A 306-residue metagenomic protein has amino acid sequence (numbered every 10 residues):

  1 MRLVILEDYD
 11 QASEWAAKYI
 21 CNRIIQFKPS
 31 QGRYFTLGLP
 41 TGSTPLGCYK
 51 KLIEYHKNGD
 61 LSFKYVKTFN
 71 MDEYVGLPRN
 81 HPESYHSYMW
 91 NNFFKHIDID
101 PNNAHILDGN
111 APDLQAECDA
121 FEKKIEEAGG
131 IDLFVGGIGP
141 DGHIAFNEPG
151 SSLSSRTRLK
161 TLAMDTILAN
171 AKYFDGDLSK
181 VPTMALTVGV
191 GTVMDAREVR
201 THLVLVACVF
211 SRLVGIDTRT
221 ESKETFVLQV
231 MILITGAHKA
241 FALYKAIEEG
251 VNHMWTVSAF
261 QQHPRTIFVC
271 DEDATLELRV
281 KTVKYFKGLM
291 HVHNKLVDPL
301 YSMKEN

Functional and structural regions predicted by a protein language model:
M1-T36, E54, Q115: N-terminal glycine-/serine-/threonine-rich phosphate-binding loop
L39-T44, G136-P140, T235: Glycine-rich beta-strand-to-loop/alpha-helix junction loops that act as flexible
K50-S62, Y85-S87, E148-L159: A glycine- and small-aliphatic-rich helix-loop capping segment at beta-alpha/alpha-beta transitions that lines
L61-V135, K287-H291, L296-V297: Ligand-binding beta-strand-loop-alpha-helix segment within the catalytic cores of soluble metabolic enzymes
G129-S154, C208: Glycine-rich phosphate-binding loop
A145-V188: Class I SAM-dependent methyltransferase SAM-binding "motif I" and its flanking Rossmann-like core
P182-A196, E221, V251-W255: A short, acidic, amphipathic alpha-helical segment used as a generic capping/interface helix at domain edges
D195-C208, R212, F226-N306: ATP/nucleoside-binding phosphotransfer catalytic cores, i.e., glycine-rich phosphate-binding loops
